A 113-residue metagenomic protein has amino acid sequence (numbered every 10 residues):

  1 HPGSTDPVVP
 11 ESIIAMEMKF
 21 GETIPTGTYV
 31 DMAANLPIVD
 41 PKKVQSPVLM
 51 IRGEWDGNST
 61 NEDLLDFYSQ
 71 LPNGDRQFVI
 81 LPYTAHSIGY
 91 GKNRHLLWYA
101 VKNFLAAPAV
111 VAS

Functional and structural regions predicted by a protein language model:
H1-L49: Alpha/beta-hydrolase
V39, S59, G91-K92: Residue-level signal for the nucleotide or nucleotide-sugar donor/cofactor binding architecture
Q45-D56, P82: Conserved strand-to-loop "acid loop" that flanks and positions the catalytic carboxylate
G57-D63: Conserved alpha/beta-hydrolase "acid-adjacent" motif
S69-V79: Charged, glycine-enriched surface loops/patches that mediate electrostatic binding to polyanionic ligands
F78-W98: Catalytic histidine-centered segment of alpha/beta-hydrolase-like enzymes
A100-V111: C-terminal alpha-helix
